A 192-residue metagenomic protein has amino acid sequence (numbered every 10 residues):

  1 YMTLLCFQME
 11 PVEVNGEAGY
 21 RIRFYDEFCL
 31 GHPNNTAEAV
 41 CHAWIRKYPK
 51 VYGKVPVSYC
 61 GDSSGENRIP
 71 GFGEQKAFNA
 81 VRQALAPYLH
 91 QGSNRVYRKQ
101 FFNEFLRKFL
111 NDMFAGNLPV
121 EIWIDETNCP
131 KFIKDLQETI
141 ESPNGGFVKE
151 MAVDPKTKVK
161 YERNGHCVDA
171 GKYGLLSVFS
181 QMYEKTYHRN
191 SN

Functional and structural regions predicted by a protein language model:
Y1, E38-H42, C167, G171 (+1 more regions): Short, hydrophobic/amphipathic alpha-helical packing segments that form internal helix faces or helix-helix interfaces
Y1-M9: Gly/Thr-rich phosphate-binding beta-strand-loop-beta motif of the actin/hexokinase/Hsp70
L4, Y59-G61, A170: Short, conserved catalytic/metal-binding motifs centered on acidic residues
Q8, I140, G174-V178: Generic structural signal for hydrophobic core residues of well-folded globular domains
V14-K156, F179-M182, R189-N192: Mg2+-dependent endonuclease catalytic cores in nucleic-acid-processing enzymes, primarily RNase H-like
T157-Y187, S191: Acidic, Mg2+-coordinating catalytic module of metal-dependent nucleases/exonucleases that use a two-metal-ion mechanism
